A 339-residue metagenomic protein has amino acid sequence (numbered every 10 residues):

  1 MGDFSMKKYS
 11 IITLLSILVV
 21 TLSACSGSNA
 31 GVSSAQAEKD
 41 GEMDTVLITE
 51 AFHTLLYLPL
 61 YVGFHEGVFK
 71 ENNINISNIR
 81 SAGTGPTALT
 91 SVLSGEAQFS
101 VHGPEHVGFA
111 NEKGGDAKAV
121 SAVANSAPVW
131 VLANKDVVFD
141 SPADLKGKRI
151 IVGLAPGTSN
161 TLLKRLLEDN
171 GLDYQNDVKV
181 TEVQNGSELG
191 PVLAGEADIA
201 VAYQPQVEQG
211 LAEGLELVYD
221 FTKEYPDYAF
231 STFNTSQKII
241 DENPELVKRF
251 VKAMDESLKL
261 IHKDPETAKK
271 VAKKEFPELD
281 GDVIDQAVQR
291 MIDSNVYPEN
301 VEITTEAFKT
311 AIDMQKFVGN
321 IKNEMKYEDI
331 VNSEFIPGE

Functional and structural regions predicted by a protein language model:
G2-S10: Positively charged n-region of N-terminal signal peptides that target proteins for export
Y9-I17: Sec-dependent N-terminal signal peptides
T21-A24: C-terminal motif of bacterial Sec signal peptides marking the signal peptidase cleavage site
S26-S28: Bacterial signal peptide processing site
G31-D173, K179-E182, D198-Q204, L217-V218 (+1 more regions): Short, glycine-/small- and polar/acidic-enriched structural segments that line small-molecule recognition paths
E105-H106, T181, G186-F276: Pocket-lining segment of extracytoplasmic ligand-binding domains
D241-I321: Secondary-structure end/capping motifs
I312-E339: Conserved C-terminal helix/tail region of periplasmic/extracytoplasmic solute-binding proteins
